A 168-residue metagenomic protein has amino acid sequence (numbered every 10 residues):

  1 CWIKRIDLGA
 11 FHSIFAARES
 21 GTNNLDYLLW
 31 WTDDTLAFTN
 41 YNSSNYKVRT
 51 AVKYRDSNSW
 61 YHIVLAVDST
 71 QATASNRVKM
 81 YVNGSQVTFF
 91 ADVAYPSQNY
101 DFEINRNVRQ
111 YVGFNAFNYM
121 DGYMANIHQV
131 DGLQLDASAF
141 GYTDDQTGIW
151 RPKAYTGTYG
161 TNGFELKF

Functional and structural regions predicted by a protein language model:
C1, N58-S69, M80: Short tryptophan-centered beta-strand motifs in secreted/extracellular beta-sheet-rich domains of glycan-recognition
C1-D7, I63-L65, V112, M124-H128 (+1 more regions): Short hydrophobic/aromatic patches on beta-strands that form ligand-binding or substrate-lining surfaces
C1-T39, Q71-A74, A137-S138: Extracellular glycan-recognition modules
A37, K79-Y81: Beta-strand signatures of extracellular beta-sandwich domains
T39-H62: Short, aromatic/His-centered strand-loop micro-motif at the edge of beta-sheets
Y41, N99-M124: Extracellular glycan-interaction patches encoded by glycine-rich segments
A72-A74, K79, T88-A94, Y123-F168: Extended recognition patches within non-cytosolic domains
